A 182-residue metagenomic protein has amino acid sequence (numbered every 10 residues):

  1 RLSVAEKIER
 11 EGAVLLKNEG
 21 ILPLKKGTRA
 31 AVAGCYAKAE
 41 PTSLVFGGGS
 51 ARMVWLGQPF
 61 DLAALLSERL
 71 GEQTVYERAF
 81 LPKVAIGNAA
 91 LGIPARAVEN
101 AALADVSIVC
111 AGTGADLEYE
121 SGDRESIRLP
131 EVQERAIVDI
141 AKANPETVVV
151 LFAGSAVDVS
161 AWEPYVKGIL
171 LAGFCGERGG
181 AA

Functional and structural regions predicted by a protein language model:
L2-A182: C-terminal non-catalytic regions of proteins with extracellular/luminal or membrane-system context
